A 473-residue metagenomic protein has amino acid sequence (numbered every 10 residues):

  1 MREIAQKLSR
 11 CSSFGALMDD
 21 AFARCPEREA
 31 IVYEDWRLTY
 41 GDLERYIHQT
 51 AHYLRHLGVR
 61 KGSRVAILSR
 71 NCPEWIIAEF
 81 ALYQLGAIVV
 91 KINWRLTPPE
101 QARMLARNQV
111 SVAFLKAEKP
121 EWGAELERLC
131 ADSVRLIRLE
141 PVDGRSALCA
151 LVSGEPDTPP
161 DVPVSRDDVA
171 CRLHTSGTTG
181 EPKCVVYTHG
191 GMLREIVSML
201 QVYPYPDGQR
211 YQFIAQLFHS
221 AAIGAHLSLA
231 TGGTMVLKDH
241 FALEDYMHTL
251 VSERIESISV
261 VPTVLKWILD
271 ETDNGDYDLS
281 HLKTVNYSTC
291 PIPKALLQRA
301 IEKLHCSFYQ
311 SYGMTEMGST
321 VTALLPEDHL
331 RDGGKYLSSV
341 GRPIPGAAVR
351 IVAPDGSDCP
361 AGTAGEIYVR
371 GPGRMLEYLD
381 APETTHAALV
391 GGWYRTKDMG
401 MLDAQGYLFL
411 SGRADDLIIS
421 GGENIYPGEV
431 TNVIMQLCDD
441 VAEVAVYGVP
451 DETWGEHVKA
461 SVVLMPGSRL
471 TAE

Functional and structural regions predicted by a protein language model:
Q6-R10, D19, E27-C72, I76-F80 (+2 more regions): Conserved AMP-binding/adenylate-forming core of the ANL superfamily
P26-E29, D143, E155-H174, E181 (+1 more regions): Conserved pre-ATP/AMP-binding loop-to-beta segment of ANL
T39-D42, A170-V197: Conserved AMP-binding A3 loop
H56-L57, Q84-A150, P163, P466-S468: Structural core segment of the AMP-binding/adenylate-forming
L96, R103, A113-L115, L250 (+5 more regions): AMP-binding/adenylate-forming catalytic core of the ANL superfamily
L193-R210, F218-S257, E271: Conserved AMP-binding/adenylation subdomain of ANL enzymes
A230, I255-V260, L269-K335, A348: Gly/Ser/Thr-rich phosphate-binding loop
R342-G346, D355-A387, E423-I425, R469: Conserved ATP/PPi-binding loop(s) of AMP-dependent carboxylate-activating enzymes
